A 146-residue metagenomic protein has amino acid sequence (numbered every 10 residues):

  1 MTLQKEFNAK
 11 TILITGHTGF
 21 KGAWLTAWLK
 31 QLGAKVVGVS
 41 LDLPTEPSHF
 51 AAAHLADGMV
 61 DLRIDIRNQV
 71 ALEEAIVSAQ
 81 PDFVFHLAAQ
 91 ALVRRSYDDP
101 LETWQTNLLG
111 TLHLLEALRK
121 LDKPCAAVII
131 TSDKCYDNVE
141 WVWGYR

Functional and structural regions predicted by a protein language model:
M1-R146: N-terminal Rossmann-like NAD(P)+-binding domain of SDR-like oxidoreductases, especially those catalyzing
